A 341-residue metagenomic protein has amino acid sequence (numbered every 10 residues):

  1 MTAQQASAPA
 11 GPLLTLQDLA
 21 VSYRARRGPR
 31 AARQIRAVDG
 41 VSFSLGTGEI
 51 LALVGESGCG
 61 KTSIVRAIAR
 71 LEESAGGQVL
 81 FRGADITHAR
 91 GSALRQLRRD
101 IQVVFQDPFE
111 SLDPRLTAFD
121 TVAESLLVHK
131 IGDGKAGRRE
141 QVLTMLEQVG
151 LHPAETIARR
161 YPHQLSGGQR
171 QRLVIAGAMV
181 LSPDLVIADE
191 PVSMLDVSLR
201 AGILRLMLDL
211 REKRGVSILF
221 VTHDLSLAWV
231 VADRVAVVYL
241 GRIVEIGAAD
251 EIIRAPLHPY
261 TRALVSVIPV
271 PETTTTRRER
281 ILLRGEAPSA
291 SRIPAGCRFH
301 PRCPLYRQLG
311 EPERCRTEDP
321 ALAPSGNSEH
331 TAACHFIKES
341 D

Functional and structural regions predicted by a protein language model:
P9-P12, R26-P29, A248-D341: Charged, flexible cofactor/metal-binding loops and thiol motifs
G28-A32, I86-Q102, V128, K135 (+2 more regions): ABC ATPase NBD coupling module
E56, L195, L199-R278: P-loop NTP-binding/switch modules centered on Walker-like glycine-rich loops
A69: Helix-to-loop junction immediately C-terminal to a conserved catalytic motif
G77-D85: Conserved ABC transporter NBD signature motif
D85, A136-T156, D209, V265-S266: Conserved ABC ATPase "signature" region
V180-D184: A short, proline-enriched helix->beta-strand linker immediately N-terminal to the Walker B motif in ABC-type P-loop
